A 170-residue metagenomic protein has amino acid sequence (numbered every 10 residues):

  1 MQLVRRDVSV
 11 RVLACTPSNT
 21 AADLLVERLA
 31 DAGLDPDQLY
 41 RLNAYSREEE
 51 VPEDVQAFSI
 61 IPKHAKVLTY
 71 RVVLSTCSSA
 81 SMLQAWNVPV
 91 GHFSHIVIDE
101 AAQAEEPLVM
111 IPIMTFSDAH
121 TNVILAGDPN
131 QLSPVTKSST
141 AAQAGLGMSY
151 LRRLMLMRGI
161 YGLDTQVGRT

Functional and structural regions predicted by a protein language model:
M1-T76: ASCE P-loop NTPase motor cores of helicases and related translocases
D7, S18-N19, S78-A80, G91-T170: Conserved helicase motor core of SF1/SF2 NTP-dependent helicases
P17, V26-L29, E53-Q56, W86-V88 (+2 more regions): Short coil/turn segments at secondary-structure boundaries
I60-L74, S81-V90, S94-V97, I113-T115: ATP-hydrolysis module of ASCE/P-loop NTPase motor domains, specifically the Walker B Asp-Glu catalytic pair
